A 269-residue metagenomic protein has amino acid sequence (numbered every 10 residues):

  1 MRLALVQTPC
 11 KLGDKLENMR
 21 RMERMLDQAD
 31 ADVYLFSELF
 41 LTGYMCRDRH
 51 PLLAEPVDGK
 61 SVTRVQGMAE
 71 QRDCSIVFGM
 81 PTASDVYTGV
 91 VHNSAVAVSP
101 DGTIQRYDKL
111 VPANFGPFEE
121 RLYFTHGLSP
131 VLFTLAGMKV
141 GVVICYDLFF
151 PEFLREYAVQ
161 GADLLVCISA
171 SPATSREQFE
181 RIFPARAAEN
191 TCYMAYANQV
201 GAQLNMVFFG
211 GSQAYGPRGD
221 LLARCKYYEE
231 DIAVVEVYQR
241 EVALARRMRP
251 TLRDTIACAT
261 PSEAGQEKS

Functional and structural regions predicted by a protein language model:
M1-C10, R106, K139-D147, V166: Active-site-proximal beta-strand elements of phosphoester/diester hydrolases
T8-P9, P81-A83, K109-L110, C145 (+3 more regions): Active-site beta-loop-alpha junctions enriched in small/polar residues
K15, E23-P100, Q105-R106, P172-A185 (+1 more regions): Cys-nucleophile CN-hydrolase/nitrilase-fold catalytic domain and related Cys-dependent amidase chemistry that acts on
L16-L26, F150-R155: Short, acidic/polar
V57-V77, F149-E230: CN hydrolase (nitrilase-like) catalytic-core segments centered on the catalytic cysteine and neighboring Lys/Glu
I76-P81, L110-F118, M194-N198: Short Pro/Gly-enriched beta-strand edge/turn motifs at strand-loop
V86-Q160, P172-R181, L244-T251: Active-site catalytic loop in hydrolytic enzyme cores
R106, L132, Q199-S269: C-terminal beta-strand edge segments of enzyme domains
